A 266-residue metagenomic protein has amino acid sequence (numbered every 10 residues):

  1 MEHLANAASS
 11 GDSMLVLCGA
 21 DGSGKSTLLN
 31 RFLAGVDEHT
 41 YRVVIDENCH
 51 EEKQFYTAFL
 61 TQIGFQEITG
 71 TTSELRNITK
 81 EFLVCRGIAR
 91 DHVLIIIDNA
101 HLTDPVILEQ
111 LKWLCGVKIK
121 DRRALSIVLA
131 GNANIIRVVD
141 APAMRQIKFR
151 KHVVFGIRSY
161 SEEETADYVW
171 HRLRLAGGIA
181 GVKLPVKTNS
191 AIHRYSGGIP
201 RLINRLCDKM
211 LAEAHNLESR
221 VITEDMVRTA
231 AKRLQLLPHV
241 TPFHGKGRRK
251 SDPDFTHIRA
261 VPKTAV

Functional and structural regions predicted by a protein language model:
S10-R31: Walker A/P-loop nucleotide-binding motif
F32-G35, I135-K151: Short regulatory helix/loop adjacent to the ATP-binding pocket of P-loop NTPases
H39-Y41, H50-G70: Conserved NTP-binding/hydrolysis module of P-loop NTPases
I45-C49, V139, H152-T165: Conserved AAA+ ATPase "SRH/arginine-finger" region at the nucleotide-binding site
S73-K80, H92, Y168, A180-Y195: Short conserved motifs of the RecA-like P-loop NTPase core
I88-L129, P142: Conserved Walker B catalytic segment
A124, L175-V266: C-terminal alpha-helical "lid" subdomain
I157-P185: Conserved small helical "lid"/interfacial subdomain of P-loop NTPases
